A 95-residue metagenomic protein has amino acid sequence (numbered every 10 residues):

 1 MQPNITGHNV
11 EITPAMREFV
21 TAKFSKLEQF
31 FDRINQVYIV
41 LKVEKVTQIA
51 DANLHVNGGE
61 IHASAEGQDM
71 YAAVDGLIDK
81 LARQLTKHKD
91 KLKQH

Functional and structural regions predicted by a protein language model:
M1-H95: N-terminal, polar/charged subdomain of small-to-medium soluble alpha/beta proteins
